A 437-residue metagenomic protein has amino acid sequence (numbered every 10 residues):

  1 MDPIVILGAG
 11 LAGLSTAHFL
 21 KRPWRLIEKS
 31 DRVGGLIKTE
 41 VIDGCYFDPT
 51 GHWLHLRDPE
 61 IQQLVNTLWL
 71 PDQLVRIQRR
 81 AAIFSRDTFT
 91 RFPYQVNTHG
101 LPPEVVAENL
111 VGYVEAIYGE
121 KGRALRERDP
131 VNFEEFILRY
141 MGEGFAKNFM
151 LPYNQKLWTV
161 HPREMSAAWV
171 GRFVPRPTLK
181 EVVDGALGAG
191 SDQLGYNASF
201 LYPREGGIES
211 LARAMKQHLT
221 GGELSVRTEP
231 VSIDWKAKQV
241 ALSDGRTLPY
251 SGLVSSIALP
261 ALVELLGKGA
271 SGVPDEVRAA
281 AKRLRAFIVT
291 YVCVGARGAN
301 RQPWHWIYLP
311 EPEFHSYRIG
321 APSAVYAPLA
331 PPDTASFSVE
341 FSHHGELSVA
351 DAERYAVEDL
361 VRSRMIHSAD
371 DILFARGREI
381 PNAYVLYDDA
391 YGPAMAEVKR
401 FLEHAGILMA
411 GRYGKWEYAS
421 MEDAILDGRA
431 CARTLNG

Functional and structural regions predicted by a protein language model:
D2-L26, N436: N-terminal Rossmann-like FAD-binding beta1-loop-alpha1 element of flavoenzymes
V5-L7, I27, L248-L262: Short hydrophobic core segments
K21-I42: Glycine-rich FAD pyrophosphate-binding loop
D43-L125: Dinucleotide-binding Rossmann-like beta1-alpha1 core, especially the glycine-rich loop that anchors the ADP
T88, H99, L110-K238, S256: Active-site/ligand-binding neighborhood in enzyme catalytic cores
Y250-G252, P260-L408: C-terminal segments that line or cap access tunnels to active or ligand-binding sites in enzymes and enzyme-associated
V398-A419, D423-D427: Short FAD-binding loop at a beta-strand-to-alpha-helix junction that anchors the flavin cofactor in diverse
I425-G437: Internal hydrophobic alpha-helix adjacent to the cofactor/substrate pocket in enzyme cavities
